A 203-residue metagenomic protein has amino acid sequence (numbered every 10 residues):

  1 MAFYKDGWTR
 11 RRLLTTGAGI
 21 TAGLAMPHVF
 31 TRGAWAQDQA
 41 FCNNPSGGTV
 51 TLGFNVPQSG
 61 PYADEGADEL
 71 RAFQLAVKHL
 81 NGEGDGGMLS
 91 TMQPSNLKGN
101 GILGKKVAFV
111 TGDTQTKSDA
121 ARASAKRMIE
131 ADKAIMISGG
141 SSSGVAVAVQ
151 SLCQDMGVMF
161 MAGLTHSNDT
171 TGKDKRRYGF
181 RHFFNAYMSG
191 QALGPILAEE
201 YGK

Functional and structural regions predicted by a protein language model:
M1-R12, G19-A22, R32-W35: N-terminal secretory signal peptides
H28-N55: C-terminal segment of N-terminal export signals and the immediately downstream linker at the start of the mature
A40-F41, D119, A131-K203: Extracytoplasmic ligand/sensor domains, especially the bilobed periplasmic-binding protein
T49-L70: Short beta-strand segments enriched in small/hydrophobic residues
Q58-E65, T111-T114, R177-F183: Second-shell loop/turn segments in exported
R71-A108: Signal peptide-proximal N-terminal region of secreted/periplasmic/extracellular or secretory-lumen proteins
T111, Q115-K133: Short, well-structured alpha-helical segments in soluble
